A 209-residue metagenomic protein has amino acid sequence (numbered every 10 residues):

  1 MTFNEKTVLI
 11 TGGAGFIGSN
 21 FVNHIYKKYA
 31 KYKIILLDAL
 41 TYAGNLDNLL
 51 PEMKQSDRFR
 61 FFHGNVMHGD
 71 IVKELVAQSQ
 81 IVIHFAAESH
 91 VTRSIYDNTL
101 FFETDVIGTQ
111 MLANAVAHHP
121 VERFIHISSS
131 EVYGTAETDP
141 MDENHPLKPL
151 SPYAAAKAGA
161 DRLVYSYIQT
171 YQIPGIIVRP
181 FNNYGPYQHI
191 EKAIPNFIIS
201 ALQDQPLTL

Functional and structural regions predicted by a protein language model:
M1-N183: N-terminal Rossmann-like NAD(P)+-binding domain of SDR-like oxidoreductases, especially those catalyzing
Q55-D57, Y171-P174, I198-L209: A short C-terminal helix-loop "cap" of Rossmann-like NAD(P)-dependent dehydrogenase/epimerase domains
A158, N183-N196, Q203-Q205, L209: Glycine/proline-rich active-site loop of Rossmann-fold NAD(P)-dependent oxidoreductases
